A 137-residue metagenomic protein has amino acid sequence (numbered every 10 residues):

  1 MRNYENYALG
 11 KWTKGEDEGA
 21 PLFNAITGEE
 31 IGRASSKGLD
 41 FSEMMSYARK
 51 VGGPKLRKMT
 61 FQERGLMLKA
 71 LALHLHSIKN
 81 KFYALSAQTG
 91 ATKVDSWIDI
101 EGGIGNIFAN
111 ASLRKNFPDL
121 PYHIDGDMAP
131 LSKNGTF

Functional and structural regions predicted by a protein language model:
M1-G135: N-terminal Rossmann-like NAD(P)+-binding subdomain of aldehyde/semialdehyde dehydrogenases
